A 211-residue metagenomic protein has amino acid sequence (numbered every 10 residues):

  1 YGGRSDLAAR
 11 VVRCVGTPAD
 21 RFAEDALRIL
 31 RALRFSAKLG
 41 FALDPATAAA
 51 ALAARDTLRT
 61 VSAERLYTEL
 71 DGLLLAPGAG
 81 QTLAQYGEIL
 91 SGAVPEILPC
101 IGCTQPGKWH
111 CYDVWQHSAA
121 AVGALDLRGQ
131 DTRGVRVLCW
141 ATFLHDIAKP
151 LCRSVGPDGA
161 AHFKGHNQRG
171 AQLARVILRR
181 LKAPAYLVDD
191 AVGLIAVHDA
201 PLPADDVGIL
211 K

Functional and structural regions predicted by a protein language model:
Y1-F143, I147-G165, R169-V188, P201: Glycine- and charge-enriched loop/helix tracts that form the active or gating conduit in phosphate/cation-handling
D189, G193-L194: Phosphate-backbone recognition surface of nucleic-acid-processing proteins
I195-D199: Acidic helix/loop microenvironments that form the catalytic cleft of cell-wall polysaccharide enzymes
A200-K211: A glycine-rich beta-turn/hairpin centered on an aromatic-Pro dipeptide
